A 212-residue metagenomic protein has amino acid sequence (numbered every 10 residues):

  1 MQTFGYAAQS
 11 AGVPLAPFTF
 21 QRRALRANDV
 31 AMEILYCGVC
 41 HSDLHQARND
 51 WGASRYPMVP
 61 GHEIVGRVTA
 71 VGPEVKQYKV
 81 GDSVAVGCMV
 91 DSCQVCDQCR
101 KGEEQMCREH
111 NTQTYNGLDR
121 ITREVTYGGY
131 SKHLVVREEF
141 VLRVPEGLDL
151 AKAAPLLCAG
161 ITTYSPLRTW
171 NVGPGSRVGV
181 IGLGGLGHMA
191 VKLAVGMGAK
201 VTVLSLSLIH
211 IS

Functional and structural regions predicted by a protein language model:
M1-Y6: Short structural boundary motif marking the start of a folded domain
R23-C37, D50-R100, Q105, Y127 (+2 more regions): Glycine-rich beta-strand-centered segment in the early N-terminal region that forms part of a ligand/cofactor-binding
Q77, C93-I181: NAD(P)H dinucleotide-binding glycine-rich loop of Rossmann-like/cofactor-binding domains, especially the beta1-alpha1
G87, A153, I181, T202-L204: Structural motif
G187-H188: N-terminal Rossmann-fold NAD(P) dinucleotide-binding loop
G196-K200: Conserved S-adenosyl-L-methionine
I209-S212: Conserved small/polar residues in nucleotide/adenosyl-binding loops
